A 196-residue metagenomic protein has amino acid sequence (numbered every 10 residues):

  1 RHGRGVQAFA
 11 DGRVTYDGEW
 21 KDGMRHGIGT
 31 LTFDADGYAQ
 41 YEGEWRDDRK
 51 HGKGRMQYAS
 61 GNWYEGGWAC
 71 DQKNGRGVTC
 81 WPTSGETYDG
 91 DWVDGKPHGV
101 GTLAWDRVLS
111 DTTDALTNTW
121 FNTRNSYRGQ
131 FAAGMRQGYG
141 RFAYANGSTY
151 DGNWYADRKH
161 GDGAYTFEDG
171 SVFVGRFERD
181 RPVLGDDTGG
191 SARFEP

Functional and structural regions predicted by a protein language model:
R1-P196: Intrinsically disordered, low-complexity repeat tracts enriched in Gly/Pro/Ser/Thr and acidic residues, frequently
